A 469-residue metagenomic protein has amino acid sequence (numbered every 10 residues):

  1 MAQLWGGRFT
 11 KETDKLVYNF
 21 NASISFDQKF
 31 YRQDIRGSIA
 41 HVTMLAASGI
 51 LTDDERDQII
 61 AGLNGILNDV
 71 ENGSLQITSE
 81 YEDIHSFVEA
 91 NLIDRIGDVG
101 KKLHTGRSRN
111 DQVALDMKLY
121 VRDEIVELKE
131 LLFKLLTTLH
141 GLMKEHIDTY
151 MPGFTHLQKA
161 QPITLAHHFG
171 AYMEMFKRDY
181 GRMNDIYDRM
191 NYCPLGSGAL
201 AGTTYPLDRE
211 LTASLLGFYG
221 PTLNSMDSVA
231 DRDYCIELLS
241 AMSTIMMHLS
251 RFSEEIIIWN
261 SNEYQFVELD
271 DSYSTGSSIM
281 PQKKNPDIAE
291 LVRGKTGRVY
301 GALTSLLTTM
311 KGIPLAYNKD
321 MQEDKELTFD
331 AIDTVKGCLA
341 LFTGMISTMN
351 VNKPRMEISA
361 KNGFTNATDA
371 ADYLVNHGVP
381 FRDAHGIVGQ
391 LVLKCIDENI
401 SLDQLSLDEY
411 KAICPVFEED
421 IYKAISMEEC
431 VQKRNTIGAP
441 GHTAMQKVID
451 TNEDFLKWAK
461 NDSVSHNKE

Functional and structural regions predicted by a protein language model:
M1-G202, L207-S214, T275-G276, D287 (+3 more regions): A helix-coil-helix interface module used to build multimeric assemblies and to scaffold catalytic/cofactor sites
A2-G37, D98-V99, M280-E469: Glycine-rich cofactor/substrate-binding loops
H41, G62, I66-D69, N91 (+16 more regions): Generic, well-ordered alpha-helical scaffold segments in large soluble proteins
H41-L51, T164-H167, I236-T244, D369-G378: Short, well-ordered beta-strand elements within core beta-sheets of diverse protein domains
L51, L75, Y264-Q265, P380 (+1 more regions): Conserved hydrophobic residue
D54-E55, P152, T222, D383 (+1 more regions): A generic structural-conservation signal
R122-I125, K129, K144, P152 (+3 more regions): Charged, flexible cofactor/metal-binding loops and thiol motifs
